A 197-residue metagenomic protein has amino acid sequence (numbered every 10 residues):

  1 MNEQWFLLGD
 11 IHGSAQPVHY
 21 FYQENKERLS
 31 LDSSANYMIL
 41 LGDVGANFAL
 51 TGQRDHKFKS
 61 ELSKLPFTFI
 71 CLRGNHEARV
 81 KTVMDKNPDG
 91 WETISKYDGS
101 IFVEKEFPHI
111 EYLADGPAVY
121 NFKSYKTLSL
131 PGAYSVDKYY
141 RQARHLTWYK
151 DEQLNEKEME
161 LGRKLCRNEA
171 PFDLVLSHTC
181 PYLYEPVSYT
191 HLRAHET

Functional and structural regions predicted by a protein language model:
N2, L65-F69, K123-Y125, A170-P171: Short glycine/proline-enriched coil/turn segments at helix->beta-strand junctions
E3-H12, S124-A133, L174-H178: Active-site-proximal beta-strand elements of phosphoester/diester hydrolases
L8, S14-F122: Core catalytic region of metal-dependent phosphoesterases/phosphodiesterases, especially metallo-beta-lactamase-like
V44, N75-H76, G116-A118, K126 (+2 more regions): Short, flexible active-site-adjacent loop segments at beta-strand->alpha-helix junctions, enriched in small/polar
K123-P171: Binuclear metal-dependent hydrolase catalytic cores centered on His/Asp/Glu-rich metal-binding motifs
D137-Y140, L183-S188: Short acidic/His/Gly/Ser-rich catalytic and metal-binding motifs that mark active-site loops of diverse hydrolases
P171-P186: Short acidic, glycine-rich surface-loop motifs adjacent to enzyme active sites
T190-T197: Conserved small/polar residues in nucleotide/adenosyl-binding loops
